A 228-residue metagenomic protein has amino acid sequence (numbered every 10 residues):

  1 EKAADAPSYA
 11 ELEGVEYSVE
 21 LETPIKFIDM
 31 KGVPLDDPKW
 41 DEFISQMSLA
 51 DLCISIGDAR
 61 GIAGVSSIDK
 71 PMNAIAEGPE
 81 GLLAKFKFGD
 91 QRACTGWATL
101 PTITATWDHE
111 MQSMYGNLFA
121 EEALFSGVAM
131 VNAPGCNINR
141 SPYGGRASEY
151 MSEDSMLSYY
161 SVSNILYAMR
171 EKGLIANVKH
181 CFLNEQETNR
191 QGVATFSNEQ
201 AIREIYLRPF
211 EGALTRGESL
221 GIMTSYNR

Functional and structural regions predicted by a protein language model:
E1-R228: Glycoside hydrolase catalytic-domain context in secreted enzymes
